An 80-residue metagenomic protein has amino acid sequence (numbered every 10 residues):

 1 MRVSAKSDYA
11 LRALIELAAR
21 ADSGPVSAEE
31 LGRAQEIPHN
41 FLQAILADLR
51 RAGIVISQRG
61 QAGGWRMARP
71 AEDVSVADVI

Functional and structural regions predicted by a protein language model:
A5-L11, I15-P38: N-terminal helix-turn-helix DNA-binding core of bacterial DNA-binding proteins
R33, R50-R51: Alpha-helical residues within the helix-turn-helix
L46-A47, V76: Short, hydrophobic-biased segments on the C-terminal half of alpha helices that form "recognition helices"
G53-M67: Beta-hairpin "wing" of winged helix-turn-helix
A68-I80: Non-DNA-binding regulatory cores of transcription-related proteins, predominantly C-terminal effector-binding
